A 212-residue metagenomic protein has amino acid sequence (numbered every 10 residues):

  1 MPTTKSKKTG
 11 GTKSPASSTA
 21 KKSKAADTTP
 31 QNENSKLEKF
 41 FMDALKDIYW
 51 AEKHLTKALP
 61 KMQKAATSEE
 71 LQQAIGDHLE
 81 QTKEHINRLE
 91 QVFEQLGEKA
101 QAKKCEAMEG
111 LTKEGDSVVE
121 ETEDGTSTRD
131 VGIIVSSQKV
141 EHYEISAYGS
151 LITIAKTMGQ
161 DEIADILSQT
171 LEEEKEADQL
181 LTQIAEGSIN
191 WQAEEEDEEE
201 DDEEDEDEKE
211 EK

Functional and structural regions predicted by a protein language model:
P2-K212: Amphipathic alpha-helical hairpins
